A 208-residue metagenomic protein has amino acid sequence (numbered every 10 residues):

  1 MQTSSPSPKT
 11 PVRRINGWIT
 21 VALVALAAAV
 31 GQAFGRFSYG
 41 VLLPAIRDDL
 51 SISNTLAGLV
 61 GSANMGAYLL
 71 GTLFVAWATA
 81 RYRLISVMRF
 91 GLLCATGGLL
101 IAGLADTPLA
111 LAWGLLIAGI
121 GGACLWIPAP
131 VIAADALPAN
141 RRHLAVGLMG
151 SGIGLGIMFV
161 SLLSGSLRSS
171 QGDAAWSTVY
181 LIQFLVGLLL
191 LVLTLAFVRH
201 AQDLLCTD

Functional and structural regions predicted by a protein language model:
N16-S38: Pair of pore-lining "gating" transmembrane helices in MFS-fold secondary transporters
F37, M65-L69, L73, M158: Residue-level signature of mid-helix packing/kink "hotspots" within the transmembrane helices of 12-pass Major
L43, V75, G156-R168: Small-residue (Gly/Pro/Ala) motifs that create kinks and tight helix-helix packing interfaces
L70-D106: Conserved MFS/SLC helix-loop-helix module at the cytosolic interface between two early adjacent transmembrane helices
G98, L109-I117: Paired small-residue
L116-S151: Cytoplasmic helix-loop-helix junction between adjacent transmembrane helices in 12-TM secondary transporters
G165, F184-C206: C-terminal membrane-cytosol helix-exit motif in multi-pass small-molecule transporters
S166-F184: A membrane-interface helix-boundary motif in multi-pass transporters
